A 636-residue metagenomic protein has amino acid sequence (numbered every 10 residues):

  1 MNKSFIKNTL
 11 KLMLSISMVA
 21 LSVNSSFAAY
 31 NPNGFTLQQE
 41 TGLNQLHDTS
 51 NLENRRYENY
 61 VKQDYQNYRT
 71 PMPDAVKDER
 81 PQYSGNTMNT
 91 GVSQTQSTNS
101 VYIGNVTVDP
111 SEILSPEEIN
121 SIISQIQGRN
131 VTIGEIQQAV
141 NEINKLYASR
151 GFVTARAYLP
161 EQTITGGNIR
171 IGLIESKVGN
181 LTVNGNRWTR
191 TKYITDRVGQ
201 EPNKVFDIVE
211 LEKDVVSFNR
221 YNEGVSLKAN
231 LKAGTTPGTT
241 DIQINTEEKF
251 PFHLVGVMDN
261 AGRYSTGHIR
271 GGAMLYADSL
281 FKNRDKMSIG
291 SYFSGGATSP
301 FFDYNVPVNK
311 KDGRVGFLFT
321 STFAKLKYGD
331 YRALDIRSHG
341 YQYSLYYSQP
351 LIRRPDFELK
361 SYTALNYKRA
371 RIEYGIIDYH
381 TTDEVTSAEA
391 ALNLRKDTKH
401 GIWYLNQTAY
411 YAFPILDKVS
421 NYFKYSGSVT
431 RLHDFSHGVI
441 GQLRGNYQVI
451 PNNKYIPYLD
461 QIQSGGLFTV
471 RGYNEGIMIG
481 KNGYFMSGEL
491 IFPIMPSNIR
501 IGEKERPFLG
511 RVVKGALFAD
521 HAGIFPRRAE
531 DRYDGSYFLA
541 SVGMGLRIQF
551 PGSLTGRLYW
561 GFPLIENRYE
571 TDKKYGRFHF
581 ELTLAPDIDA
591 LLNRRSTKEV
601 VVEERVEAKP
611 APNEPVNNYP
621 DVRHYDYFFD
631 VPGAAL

Functional and structural regions predicted by a protein language model:
N2-F27: Gram-negative bacterial Sec-dependent N-terminal signal peptides
A29-G262, M274, G290-S299, G445-Y447: Periplasmic polypeptide-binding modules associated with outer-membrane biogenesis and secretion
A29-N33, T191-K192, D207-G401, P563 (+1 more regions): Gram-negative/organellar outer-membrane beta-barrel architecture
R190-Q200, G271, K325-R332, I336-S338 (+1 more regions): Surface-exposed coil loops of outer-membrane beta-barrel proteins
L231, G256-N260, A273, I289-F293 (+9 more regions): Transmembrane beta-barrel strands of outer-membrane/channel proteins
G271, Y343, L359, A388 (+7 more regions): Hydrophobic core residues within well-ordered beta-strands of beta-rich domains
E373, D378-G515, A519-H521, F525-R527 (+4 more regions): C-terminal outer-membrane beta-barrel translocator/porin domains of Gram-negative envelope proteins and their
G535-G556, P563-R568: C-terminal structured "cap/appendage" subdomains that terminate the fold
